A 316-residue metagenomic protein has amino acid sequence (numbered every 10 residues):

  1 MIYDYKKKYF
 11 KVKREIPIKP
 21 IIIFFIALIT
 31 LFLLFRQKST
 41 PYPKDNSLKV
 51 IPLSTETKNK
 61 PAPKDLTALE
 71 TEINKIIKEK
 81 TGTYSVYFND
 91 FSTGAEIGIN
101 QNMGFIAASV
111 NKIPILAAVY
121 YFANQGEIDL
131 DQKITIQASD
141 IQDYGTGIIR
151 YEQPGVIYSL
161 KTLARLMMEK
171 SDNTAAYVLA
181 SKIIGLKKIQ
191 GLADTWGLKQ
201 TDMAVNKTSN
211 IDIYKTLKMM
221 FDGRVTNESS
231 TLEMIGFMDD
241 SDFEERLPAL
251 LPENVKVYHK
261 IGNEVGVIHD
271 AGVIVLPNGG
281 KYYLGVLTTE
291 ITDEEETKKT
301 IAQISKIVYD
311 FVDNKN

Functional and structural regions predicted by a protein language model:
M1-I76, K80, R224-D242, G266-N316: Structured C-terminal helix/loop/strand segments within mature extracytoplasmic catalytic/sensor domains
P61, D65-L66, A138-S139, Y144 (+3 more regions): Active-site-adjacent helix/loop patches that line small-molecule binding or acyl-intermediate pockets
G82-G104: Short, conserved catalytic-motif segment at the N-terminal edge
S85-F88, L166-E169, T201, Y283-V286: Structural recognition of the beta-strand scaffold that forms the well-ordered cores of secreted hydrolase catalytic
F91, L130-I148: Acidic helix-start/capping segments at beta-turn-to-alpha-helix junctions
G94, I106-I136, M167, L284: Active-site SXXK
A117-Q125, K215-D222, K306-D310: Short glycine/serine- and small hydrophobic-enriched flexible loop segments
K260-E264: Short Gly/Pro-enriched turn/cap motifs at secondary-structure boundaries
